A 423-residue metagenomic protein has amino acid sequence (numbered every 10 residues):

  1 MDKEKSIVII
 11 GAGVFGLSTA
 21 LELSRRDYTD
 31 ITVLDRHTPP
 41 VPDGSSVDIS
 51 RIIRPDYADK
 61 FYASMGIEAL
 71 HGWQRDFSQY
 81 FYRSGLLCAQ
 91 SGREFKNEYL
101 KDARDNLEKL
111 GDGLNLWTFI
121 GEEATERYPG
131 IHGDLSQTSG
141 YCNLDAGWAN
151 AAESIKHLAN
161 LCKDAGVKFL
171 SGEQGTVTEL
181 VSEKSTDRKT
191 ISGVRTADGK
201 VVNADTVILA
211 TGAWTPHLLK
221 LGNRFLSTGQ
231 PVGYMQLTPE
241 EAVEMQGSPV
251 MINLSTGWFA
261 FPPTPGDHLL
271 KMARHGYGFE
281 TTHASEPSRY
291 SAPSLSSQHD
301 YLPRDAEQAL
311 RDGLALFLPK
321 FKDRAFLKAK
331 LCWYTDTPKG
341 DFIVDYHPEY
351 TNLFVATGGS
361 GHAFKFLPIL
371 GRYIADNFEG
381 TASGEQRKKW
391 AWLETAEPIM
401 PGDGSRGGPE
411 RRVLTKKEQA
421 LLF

Functional and structural regions predicted by a protein language model:
D2-F15, T32: Beta1/beta-strand and adjacent pyrophosphate-binding region of the FAD-binding site in flavoprotein oxidoreductases
V8-I10, L34, V194, V201-W214 (+1 more regions): Short hydrophobic core segments
L21-R26, F77-G85, V202-T206, A213-T351: Active-site substrate-recognition segment that forms the wall of the catalytic cavity or substrate channel
S24-S45: Glycine-rich FAD pyrophosphate-binding loop
I49-R127, Q137-T138: Dinucleotide-binding Rossmann-like beta1-alpha1 core, especially the glycine-rich loop that anchors the ADP
S64-I67, G92-Y99, Y141-L161, Q298-A306 (+1 more regions): Short beta-strand to alpha-helix junction loop
L170-S192: A conserved short coil-to-beta-strand element within the FAD-binding core of flavoproteins
A309-F423: C-terminal catalytic lobe of FAD-dependent flavoproteins
